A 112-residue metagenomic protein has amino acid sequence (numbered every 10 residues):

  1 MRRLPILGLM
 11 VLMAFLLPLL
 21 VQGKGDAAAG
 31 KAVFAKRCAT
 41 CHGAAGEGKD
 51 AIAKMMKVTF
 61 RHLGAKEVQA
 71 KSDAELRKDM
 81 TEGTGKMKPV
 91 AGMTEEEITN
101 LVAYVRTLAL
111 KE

Functional and structural regions predicted by a protein language model:
M1-D26, E75, D79, Y104-E112: Post-cleavage N-terminal segment of exported redox proteins
R2-L4, A53, M93: Residue-level detector of alpha-helical segments with a strong bias toward transmembrane helices and their helix-loop
L4, K36-R37, A44, K66 (+1 more regions): Structural detector for helix-capping/boundary residues
G25-V58, E82-A91, T107-E112: Periplasmic/extracellular electron-transfer cofactor-ligation site, primarily the c-type cytochrome heme-c attachment
M55-A109: Extracytoplasmic electron-transfer domains, predominantly the class I c-type cytochrome c fold
